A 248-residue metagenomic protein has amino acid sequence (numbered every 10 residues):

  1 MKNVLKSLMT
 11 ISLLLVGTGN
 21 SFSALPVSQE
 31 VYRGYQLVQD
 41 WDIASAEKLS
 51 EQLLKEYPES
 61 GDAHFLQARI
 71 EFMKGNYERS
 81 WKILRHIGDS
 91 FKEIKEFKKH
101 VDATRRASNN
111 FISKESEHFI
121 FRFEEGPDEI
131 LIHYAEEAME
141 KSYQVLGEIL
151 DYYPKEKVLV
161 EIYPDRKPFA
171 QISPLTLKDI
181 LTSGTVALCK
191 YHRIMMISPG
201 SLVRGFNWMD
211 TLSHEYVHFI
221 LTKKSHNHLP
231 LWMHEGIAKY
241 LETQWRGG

Functional and structural regions predicted by a protein language model:
P58, F91-K92: Short coil turns that delineate tetratricopeptide repeat
A63, I94-F97: TPR alpha-solenoid repeat register
N110-P230, L241, W245-G247: Juxtacatalytic substrate-recognition/specificity segment
